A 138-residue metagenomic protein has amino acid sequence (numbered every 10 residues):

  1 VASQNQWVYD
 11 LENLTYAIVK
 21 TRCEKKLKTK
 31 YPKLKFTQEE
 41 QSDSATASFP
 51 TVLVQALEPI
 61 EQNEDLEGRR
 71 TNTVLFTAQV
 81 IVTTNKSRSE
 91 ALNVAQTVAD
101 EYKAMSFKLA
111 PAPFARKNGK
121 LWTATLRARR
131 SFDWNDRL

Functional and structural regions predicted by a protein language model:
V1-L66, S89: Small/polar-rich, solvent-exposed N-terminal microdomains that initiate assembly or binding
K26, K35, L53, T73-T77 (+2 more regions): Ser/Thr- (and often Asn-) enriched beta-sheet segments in non-cytosolic proteins
A56-P59, T71-T77, T97-E101: Short, low-complexity, polar/charged sequence segments that are solvent-exposed and flexible
N63, S87-S89, D133-R137: Intrinsically disordered, low-complexity acidic/polar segments
E64-N72, K117-G119: Short, solvent-exposed beta-strand/turn "edge" segments of beta-rich domains on protein surfaces
R70-K86, W122-W134: Oligomerization/assembly interface segments of phage tail-like spikes and tubes
K86-S87, V94: Long, charged/polar, surface-exposed segments that mediate recognition or autoinhibition
N93-L138: Acidic-leaning, charged glycine-interspersed low-complexity segments
